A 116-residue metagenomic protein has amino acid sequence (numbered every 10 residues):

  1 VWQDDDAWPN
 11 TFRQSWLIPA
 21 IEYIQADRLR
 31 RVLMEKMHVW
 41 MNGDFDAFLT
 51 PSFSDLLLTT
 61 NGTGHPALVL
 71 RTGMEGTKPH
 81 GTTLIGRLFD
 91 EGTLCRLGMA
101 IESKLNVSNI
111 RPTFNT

Functional and structural regions predicted by a protein language model:
V1-M34, R71, E75-G81: Short helix-loop capping/hinge segments that flank enzyme active sites or metal/cofactor-binding pockets
V32-G43: Short, well-structured alpha-helical segments in soluble
D46: Conserved acidic residues
T60-G62: Short hydrophobic alpha-helices that are characteristic scaffold elements of the AMP-binding
G81-L88: A short, well-structured catalytic beta-strand-centered motif of the EAL phosphodiesterase domain for c-di-GMP
L94-T116: Short, gly/Ser/Thr-rich active-site loops of penicillin-recognizing serine hydrolases
